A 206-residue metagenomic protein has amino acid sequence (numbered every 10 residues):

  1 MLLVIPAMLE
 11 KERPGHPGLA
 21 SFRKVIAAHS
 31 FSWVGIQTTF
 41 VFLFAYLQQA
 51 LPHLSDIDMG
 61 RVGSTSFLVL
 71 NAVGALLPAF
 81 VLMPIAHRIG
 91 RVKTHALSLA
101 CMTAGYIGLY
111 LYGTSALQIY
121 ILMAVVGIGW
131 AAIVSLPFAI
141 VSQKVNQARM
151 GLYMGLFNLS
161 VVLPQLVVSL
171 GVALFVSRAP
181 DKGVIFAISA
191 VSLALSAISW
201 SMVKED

Functional and structural regions predicted by a protein language model:
A7, V167, A187-D206: Multi-pass alpha-helical transporter architecture, strongest for 12-TM Major Facilitator/SLC carriers used
S21-F42, A124: Pair of pore-lining "gating" transmembrane helices in MFS-fold secondary transporters
P52-A72: Loop-to-transmembrane helix entry
G60, V145-F157: Loop-to-transmembrane helix entry/capping segments in MFS-fold secondary transporters and related SLC/MFSD carriers
L77-R91: Helix-to-loop junctions at the C-terminal end of transmembrane segments in multipass secondary transporters
A100-T114: C-terminal ends and interior cores of transmembrane alpha-helices in multi-pass membrane transporters/permeases
A132-N146: Intracellular juxtamembrane helix-capping segments at the cytosolic ends of symmetry-related transmembrane helices
L174-A194: A membrane-interface helix-boundary motif in multi-pass transporters
